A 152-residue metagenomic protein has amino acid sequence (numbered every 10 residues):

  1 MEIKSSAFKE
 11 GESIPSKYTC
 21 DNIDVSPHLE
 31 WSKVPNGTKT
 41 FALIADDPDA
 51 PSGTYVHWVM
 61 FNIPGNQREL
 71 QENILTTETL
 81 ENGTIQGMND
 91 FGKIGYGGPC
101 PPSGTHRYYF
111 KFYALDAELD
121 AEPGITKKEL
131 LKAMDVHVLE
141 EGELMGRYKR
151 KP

Functional and structural regions predicted by a protein language model:
M1-P152: N-terminus-centered regions that define maturation/targeting leaders and the start of the first functional domain
